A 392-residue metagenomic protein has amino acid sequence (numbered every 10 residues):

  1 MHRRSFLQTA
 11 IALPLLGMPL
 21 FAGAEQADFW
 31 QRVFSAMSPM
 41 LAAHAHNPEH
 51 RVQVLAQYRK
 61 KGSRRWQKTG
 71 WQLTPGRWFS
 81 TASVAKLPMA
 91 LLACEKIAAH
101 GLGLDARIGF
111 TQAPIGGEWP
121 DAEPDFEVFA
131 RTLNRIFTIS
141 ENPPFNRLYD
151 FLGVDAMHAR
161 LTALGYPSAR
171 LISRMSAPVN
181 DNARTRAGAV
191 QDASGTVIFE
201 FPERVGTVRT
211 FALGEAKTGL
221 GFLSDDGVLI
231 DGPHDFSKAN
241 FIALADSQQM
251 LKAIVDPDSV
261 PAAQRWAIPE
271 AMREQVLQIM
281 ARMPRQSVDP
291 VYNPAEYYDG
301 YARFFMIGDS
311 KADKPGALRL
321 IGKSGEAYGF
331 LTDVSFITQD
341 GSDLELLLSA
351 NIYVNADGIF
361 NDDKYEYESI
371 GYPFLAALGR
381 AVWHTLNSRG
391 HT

Functional and structural regions predicted by a protein language model:
S5-A24: N-terminal export signals
E25-P39, L229-T392: Structured C-terminal helix/loop/strand segments within mature extracytoplasmic catalytic/sensor domains
E25-R77, A381: Beta-lactamase-like hydrolase cores
Q26-A36, P124-D256: Active-site-adjacent helix/loop patches that line small-molecule binding or acyl-intermediate pockets
T74-T81, E118-E123, T132-R135, P143-L148 (+3 more regions): Second-shell loop/turn segments in exported
S80-I108, L348: Active-site SXXK
K86-A93, I136, L161, S247 (+3 more regions): Residue-level preference for non-acidic, small/hydrophobic
A99-F126: Short, glycine/proline-biased beta-turn/loop segments that scaffold the active-site neighborhood
